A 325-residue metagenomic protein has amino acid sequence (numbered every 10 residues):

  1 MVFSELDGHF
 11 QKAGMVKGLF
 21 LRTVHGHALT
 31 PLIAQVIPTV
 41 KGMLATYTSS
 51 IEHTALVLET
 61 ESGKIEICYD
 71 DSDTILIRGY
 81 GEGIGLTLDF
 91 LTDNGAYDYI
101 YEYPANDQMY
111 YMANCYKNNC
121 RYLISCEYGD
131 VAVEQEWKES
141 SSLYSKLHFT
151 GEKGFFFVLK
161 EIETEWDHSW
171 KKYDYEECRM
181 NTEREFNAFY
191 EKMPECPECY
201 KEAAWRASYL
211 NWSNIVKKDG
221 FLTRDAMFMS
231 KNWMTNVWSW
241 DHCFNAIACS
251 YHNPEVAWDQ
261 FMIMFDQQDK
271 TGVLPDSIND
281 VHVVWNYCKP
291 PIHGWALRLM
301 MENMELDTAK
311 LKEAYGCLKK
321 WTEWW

Functional and structural regions predicted by a protein language model:
M1-C199, N232: Terminal accessory carbohydrate-recognition/targeting modules of carbohydrate-active enzymes
Y80, V158-I162, L210, N214-I215 (+1 more regions): Structured loops at beta-to-helix junctions and adjacent beta-edge loops in soluble globular domains
T164-W166, C199-A203, I215-F221, C249-E255 (+1 more regions): Short, mixed-charge, low-aromatic patches
Y173-M180, R184, E198-W205, E255 (+2 more regions): Generic alpha-helical secondary structure signal
E177-E191, E202-S213, D259, D266 (+1 more regions): Charged/polar, solvent-exposed surface patches and flexible loops
T182-E185, K218-T223, M234-W238, D269-L274: Short amphipathic alpha-helical segments, especially helix-boundary/capping motifs
Y190-K231: Conserved oxyanion/phosphate-binding beta-strand-loop segments in alpha/beta enzyme cores
T235-W325: Aromatic-rich carbohydrate-recognition surfaces in CAZymes
